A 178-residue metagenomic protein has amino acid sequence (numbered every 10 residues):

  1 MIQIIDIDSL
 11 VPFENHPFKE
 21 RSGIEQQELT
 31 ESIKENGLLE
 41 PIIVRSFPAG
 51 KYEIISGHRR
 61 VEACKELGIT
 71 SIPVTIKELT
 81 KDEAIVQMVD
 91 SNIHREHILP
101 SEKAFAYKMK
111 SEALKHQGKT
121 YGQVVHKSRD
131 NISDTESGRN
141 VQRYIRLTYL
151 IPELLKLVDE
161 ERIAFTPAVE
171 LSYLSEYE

Functional and structural regions predicted by a protein language model:
M1, L10-N15, K34, F105-Y107 (+2 more regions): Unusually extended, aromatic-enriched hydrophobic runs near protein termini
M1-K77, E83-H97: Short, charged/polar connector segments at secondary-structure boundaries
I24, E28, R59, A84 (+4 more regions): Charged, alpha-helix-enriched surfaces in structured cytosolic catalytic cores of large nucleotide-utilizing machines
R95-E176: Alpha-helical interaction elements
